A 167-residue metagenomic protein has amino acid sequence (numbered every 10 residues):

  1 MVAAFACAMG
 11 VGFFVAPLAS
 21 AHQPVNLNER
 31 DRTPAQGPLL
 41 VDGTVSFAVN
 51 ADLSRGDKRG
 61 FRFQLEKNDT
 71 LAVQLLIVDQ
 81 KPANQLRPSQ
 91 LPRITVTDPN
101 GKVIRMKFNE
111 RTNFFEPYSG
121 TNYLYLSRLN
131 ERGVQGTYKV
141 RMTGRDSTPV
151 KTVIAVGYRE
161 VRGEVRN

Functional and structural regions predicted by a protein language model:
A3-F14: Bacterial N-terminal signal peptides
L18-R59, F108-N109, R159-N167: Non-catalytic extracellular/lumenal accessory regions of secreted precursors
H22-T33, F61, S89-G101, L129-N167: C-terminal edge strands of extracellular/lumenal beta-sandwich accessory domains
P24-L27, L75-F115: Contiguous segments within soluble domain cores/interaction surfaces
V45, R55-D57, P88-Q90, L124-Y125: Residues that act as N-cap/strand-start positions at coil-to-secondary-structure junctions
R55-D57, L65-K67, L86-P88, Y118 (+2 more regions): Solvent-exposed loop and beta-edge segments used for protein-protein assembly and interaction
G60-Q85, Y138-R145: Hydrophobic beta-strand segments within beta-rich accessory/binding domains
F114-G133: Beta-sandwich interaction modules
